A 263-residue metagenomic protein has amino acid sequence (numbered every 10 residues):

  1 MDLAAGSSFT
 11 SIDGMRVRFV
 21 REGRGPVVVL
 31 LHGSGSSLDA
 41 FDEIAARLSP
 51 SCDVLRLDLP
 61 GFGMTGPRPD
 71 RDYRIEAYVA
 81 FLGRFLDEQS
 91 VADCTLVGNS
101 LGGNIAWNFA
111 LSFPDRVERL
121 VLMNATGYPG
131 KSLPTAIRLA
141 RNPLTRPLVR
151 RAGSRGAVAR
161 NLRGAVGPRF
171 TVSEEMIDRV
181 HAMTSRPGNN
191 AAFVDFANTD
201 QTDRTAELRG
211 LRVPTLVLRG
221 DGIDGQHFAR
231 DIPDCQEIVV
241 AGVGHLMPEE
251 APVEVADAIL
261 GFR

Functional and structural regions predicted by a protein language model:
M1-V28, S49-C52, V91-A92, L260-R263: Alpha/beta-hydrolase fold catalytic core
M15-M64: Conserved HGGG/HGGXW glycine-rich cap/lid loop of the alpha/beta-hydrolase fold
A77-C94: Conserved acidic catalytic loop of the alpha/beta-hydrolase fold
G98, G102, A106: Gly/Ala-rich beta-loop-alpha elbow adjacent to hydrolase catalytic centers
W107, L111, E118-L148: Flexible "cap/lid" loop of the alpha/beta hydrolase fold
R155, R160, D178-R204: Hydrophobic, aromatic-rich cap/lid helix
A191-D231: Conserved serine/cysteine hydrolase catalytic core
P233-R263: Catalytic active-site module of serine/aspartate enzymes centered on a nucleophile-bearing elbow/loop
